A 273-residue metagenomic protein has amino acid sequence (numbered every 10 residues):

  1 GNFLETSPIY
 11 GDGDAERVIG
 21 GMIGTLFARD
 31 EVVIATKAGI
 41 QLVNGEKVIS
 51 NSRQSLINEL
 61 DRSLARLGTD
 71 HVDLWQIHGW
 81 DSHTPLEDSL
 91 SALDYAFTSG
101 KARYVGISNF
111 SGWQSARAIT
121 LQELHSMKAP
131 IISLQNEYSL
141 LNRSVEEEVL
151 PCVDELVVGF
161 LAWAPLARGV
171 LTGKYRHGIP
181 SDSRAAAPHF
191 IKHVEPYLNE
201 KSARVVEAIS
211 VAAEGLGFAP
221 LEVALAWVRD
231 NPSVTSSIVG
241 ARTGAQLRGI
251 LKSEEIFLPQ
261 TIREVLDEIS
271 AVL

Functional and structural regions predicted by a protein language model:
G1-V33, T235: N-terminal binding-site loop/beta-alpha segment at the start of enzyme catalytic domains that lines or forms
L4, V72, V105: Glycine-centered flexible beta-alpha turn that most often forms the glycine-rich phosphate-binding loop
M22-E31, L64-G68, F97, Q122-S126: Acidic (Asp/Glu)-rich catalytic clusters
L26-N51: Structural motif corresponding to the early beta-alpha repeats
L42-I57, H78-T84: Active-site mouth loops of central-metabolism enzymes
N51-R66, S115-I119: Short, acidic/polar
L64-T84: Active-site groove signature of glycoside hydrolases
T84-I269, L273: Beta/alpha (TIM)-barrel catalytic core signal, keyed to glycine-rich beta->alpha loops juxtaposed to Asp/Glu that bind
